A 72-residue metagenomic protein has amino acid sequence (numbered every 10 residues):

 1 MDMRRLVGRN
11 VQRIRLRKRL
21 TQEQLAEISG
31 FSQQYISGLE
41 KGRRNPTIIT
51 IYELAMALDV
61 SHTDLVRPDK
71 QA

Functional and structural regions predicted by a protein language model:
M1-L6: A detector for short, charged/polar N-terminal pre-domain segments
R9-I28: Short basic helix-loop element that most often maps to the first helix and adjoining turn of HTH DNA-binding modules
V11, L25-A26, I36-L39, L65: Conserved hydrophobic/aromatic packing and binding residues within compact polymer-binding modules
E23, Q34, Y52: Residues within helix-turn-helix
G30-R44: Recognition helix of helix-turn-helix/homeodomain-like DNA-binding domains that insert into the DNA major groove
R43-E53, A72: Short, basic-rich loop-to-helix N-cap that marks the start of a DNA-contacting helix
M56, D64-A72: Short, charged recognition helix plus adjacent turn of helix-turn-helix-like nucleic-acid-binding domains
